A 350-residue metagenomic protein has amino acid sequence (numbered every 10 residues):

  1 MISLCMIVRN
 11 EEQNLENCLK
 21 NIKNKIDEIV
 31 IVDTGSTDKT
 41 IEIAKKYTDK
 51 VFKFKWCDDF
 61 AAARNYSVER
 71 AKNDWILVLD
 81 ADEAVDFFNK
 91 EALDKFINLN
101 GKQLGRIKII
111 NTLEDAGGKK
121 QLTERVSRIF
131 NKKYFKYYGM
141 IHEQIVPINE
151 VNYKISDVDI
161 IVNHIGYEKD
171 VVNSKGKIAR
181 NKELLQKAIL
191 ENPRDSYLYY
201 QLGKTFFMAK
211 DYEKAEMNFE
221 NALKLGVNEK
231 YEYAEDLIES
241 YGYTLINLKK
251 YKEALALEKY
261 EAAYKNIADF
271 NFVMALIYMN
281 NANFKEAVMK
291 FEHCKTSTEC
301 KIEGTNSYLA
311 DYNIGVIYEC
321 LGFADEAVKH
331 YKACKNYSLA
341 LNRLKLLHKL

Functional and structural regions predicted by a protein language model:
C5-K25: Short, well-formed alpha-helical segments that are part of the catalytic scaffolds of diverse glycosyltransferases
E16, D38-Y47, F88-N89: Acidic helix N-cap motif at the loop->helix transition within catalytic regions of sugar-transfer enzymes
N21, D33-E42, W56, D80-E83: A conserved acidic beta->alpha catalytic loop
D27, E42-Y66, R70: Conserved donor nucleotide-binding strand/loop of the catalytic core
A62-V68, L79, V85-K210, K214-M217: Catalytic-site signature of metal-activated, phosphate-bearing donor transferases, centered on the GT-A/GT-A-like
I76: Short aromatic/hydrophobic "clamp" motif used to bind/position activated sugar donors
